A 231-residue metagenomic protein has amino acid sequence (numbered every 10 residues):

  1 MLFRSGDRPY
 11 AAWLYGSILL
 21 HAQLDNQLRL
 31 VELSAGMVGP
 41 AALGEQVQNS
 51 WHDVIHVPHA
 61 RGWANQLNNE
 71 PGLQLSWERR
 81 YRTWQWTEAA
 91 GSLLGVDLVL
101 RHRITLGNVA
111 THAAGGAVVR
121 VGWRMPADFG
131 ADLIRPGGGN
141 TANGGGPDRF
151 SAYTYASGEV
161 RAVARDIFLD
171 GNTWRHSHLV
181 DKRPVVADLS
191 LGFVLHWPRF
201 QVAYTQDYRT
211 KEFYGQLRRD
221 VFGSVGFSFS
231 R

Functional and structural regions predicted by a protein language model:
Y10, A22-Q27, Y81-Q85, L94 (+4 more regions): Outer-membrane beta-barrel strand-turn architecture
Y10-L14, R29, N69-L75, V96 (+5 more regions): Residues that define the transmembrane beta-barrel architecture of outer-membrane proteins
G16-A22, A35-M37, L75-Y81, H102 (+5 more regions): Residues on the lipid-exposed face of transmembrane beta-strands in outer-membrane beta-barrel proteins
V38-A42, R82-W86, G107-V109, R124 (+2 more regions): Sequence/structural signature of outer-membrane beta-barrel proteins
A41-A64: Short, flexible helix-coil linker/hinge segments at the edges of structured domains or between repeats
L94-L106, H178, Y204-T210: Transmembrane beta-strand segments that form the barrel wall of outer-membrane beta-barrel proteins
W123-R231: Outer membrane beta-barrel transmembrane domains
